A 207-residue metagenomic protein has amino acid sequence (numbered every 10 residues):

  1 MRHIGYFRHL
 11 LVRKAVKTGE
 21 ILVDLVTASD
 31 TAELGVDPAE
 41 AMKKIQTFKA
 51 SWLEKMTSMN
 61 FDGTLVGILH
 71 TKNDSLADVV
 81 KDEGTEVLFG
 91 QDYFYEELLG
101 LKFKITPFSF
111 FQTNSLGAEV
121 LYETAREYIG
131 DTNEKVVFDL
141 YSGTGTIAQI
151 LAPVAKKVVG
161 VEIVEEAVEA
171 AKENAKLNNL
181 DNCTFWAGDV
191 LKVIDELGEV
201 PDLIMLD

Functional and structural regions predicted by a protein language model:
M1-G5, K17: Extended interfacial segments that mediate partner engagement and assembly in macromolecular machines
R13-A15: Structural signature of eukaryotic scaffold interfaces centered on beta-propeller domains
K17-G19, T64: Short loop/turn segments at connectors of secondary-structure elements within structured domains
G19-I21, E134-K135: Nucleotide donor/acceptor-binding cores
E20-D37: C-terminal lobe
A32-D207: Rossmann-like S-adenosyl-L-methionine
